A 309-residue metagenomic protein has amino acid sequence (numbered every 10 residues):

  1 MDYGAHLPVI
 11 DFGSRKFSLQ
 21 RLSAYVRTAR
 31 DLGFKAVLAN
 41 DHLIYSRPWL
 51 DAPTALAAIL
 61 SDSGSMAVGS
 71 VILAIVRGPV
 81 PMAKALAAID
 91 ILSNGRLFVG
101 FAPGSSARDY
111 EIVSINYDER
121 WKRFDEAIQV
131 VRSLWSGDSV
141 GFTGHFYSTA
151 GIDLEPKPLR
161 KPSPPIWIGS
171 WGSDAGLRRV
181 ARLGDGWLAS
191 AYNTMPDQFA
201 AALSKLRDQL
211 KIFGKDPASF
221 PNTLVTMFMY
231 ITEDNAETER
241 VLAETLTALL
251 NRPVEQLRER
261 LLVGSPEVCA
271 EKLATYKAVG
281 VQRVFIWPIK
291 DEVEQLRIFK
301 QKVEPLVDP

Functional and structural regions predicted by a protein language model:
M1-D62, P162-P164: N-terminal beta1-alpha1-beta2 module of alpha/beta enzyme domains
M1-S14, S106-R108, Y147-P164, N235-R260: N-terminal small/glycine-rich loop or linker at the start of catalytic domains across soluble metabolic enzymes
Y3-L7, V37-A39, A67-V71, L97-F101 (+4 more regions): Hydrophobic faces of well-ordered beta-strands that scaffold small-molecule active sites in alpha/beta enzyme cores
H6-Q20, I72-V80, P162-G172, E255-E267: Active-site mouth loops of central-metabolism enzymes
K16-A29, M82-A85, S170-R179, G264-T275: Short, acidic/polar
L50-S70, A127-V130, K300-P309: Alpha-helix-loop-beta-strand connector modules within alpha/beta enzyme cores
G78-L183, S204-L206, F213, A218: Internal, glycine-rich beta/alpha segment that forms the wall or movable "lid" of small-molecule/cofactor binding
I128-R132, D197-R207, E292-P309: C-terminal helical cap(s) of enzyme catalytic domains, especially alpha/beta-barrels
